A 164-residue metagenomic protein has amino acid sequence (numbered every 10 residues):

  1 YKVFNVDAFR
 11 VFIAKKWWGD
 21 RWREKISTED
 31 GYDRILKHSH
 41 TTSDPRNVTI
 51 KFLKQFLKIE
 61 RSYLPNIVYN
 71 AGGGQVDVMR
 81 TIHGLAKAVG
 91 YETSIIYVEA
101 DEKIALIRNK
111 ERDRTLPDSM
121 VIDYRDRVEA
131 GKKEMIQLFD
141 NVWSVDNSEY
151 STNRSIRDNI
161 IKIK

Functional and structural regions predicted by a protein language model:
Y1-N66, D77: Conserved substrate/cofactor phosphate-moiety recognition/catalytic segment in nucleotide-dependent phosphotransferases
Y1-V3, T93-I95, V142-S144: Conserved beta-strand scaffold positions in the cores of enzyme catalytic domains, especially in NTP/NDP-utilizing
G19, A88, E111-T115: A short linear boundary/processing microfeature
R61, K87, I136: Anion (oxyanion) recognition and catalysis
P65, Y91, R114: Short glycine/serine/threonine/alanine-rich loop segments
A71-G74, K87-N109: Conserved phosphate-donor/acceptor-positioning beta-strand/loop module used by diverse small-molecule
D77-K87: Amphipathic helical hotspot of TIR/SEFIR-family domains
E102-K164: Conserved GTP-binding G-domain of TRAFAC-class P-loop NTPases and closely related GTPase folds
